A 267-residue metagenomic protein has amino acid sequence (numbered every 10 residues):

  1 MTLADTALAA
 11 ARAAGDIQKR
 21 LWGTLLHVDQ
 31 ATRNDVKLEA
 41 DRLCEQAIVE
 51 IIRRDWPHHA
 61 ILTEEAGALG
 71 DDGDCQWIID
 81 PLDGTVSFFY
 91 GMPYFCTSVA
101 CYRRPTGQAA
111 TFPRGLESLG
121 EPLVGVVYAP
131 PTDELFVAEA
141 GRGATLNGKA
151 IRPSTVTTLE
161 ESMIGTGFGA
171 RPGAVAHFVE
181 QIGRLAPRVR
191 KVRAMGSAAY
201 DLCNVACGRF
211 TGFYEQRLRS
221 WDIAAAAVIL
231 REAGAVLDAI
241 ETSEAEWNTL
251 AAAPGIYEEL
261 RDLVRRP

Functional and structural regions predicted by a protein language model:
M1-A9, A176, E180-P187, Y200-P267: Oxyanion/phosphate-interacting regions
M1-L82, Q108, D262: N-terminal subdomain of lithium-sensitive/metallo-dependent phosphomonoesterases centered on the IMPase/IPPase/PAP
A14, Q18, D41, I52 (+7 more regions): Residue-level signal for inorganic ion chemistry
A31, E64, M195-S197, I240: Conserved beta-strand termini and adjacent loop/short-helix elements that scaffold enzyme active sites in alpha/beta
D72-T145, E160: DPxDG-like acidic metal-binding loop motif
V124, M163, T211-G212: Short, Asp-centered acidic motifs that coordinate Mg2+ and/or phosphate in catalytic or ligand-binding sites
R142, L146-I151, H177-R184: Anionic-ligand binding region
S154-G173, A186-M195: Short loop->beta-strand "edge-of-pocket" segments that line small-molecule binding or catalytic clefts across diverse
